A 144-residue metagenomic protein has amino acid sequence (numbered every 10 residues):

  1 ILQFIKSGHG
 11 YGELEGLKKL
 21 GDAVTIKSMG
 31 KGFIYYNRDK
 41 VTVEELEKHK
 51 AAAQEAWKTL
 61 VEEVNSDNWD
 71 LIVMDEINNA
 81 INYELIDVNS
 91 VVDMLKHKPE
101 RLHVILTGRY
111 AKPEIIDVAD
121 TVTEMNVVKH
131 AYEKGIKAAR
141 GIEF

Functional and structural regions predicted by a protein language model:
I1-E63: Conserved P-loop
I5-H9, G32-I34, N78-N79, Y110-P113 (+1 more regions): Conserved nucleotide-binding/hydrolysis micro-motifs of P-loop NTPases
L14-K18, V41-T42, I86-S90, V118-V122 (+1 more regions): Short, glycine/charged-enriched secondary-structure capping and boundary segments
K19-G21, S66, P99, I116-D117: Short, well-ordered coil/turn elements that cap or connect secondary structure elements
I26-S28, L106, E124: Structural signal for conserved beta-strand scaffold positions within catalytic alpha/beta enzyme cores
R38-E100: Phosphate-binding/switch loop-helix module in NTP-utilizing enzymes
M94-K112: Sensor-1/coupling segment of RecA-like P-loop NTPase cores
R109-F144: Phosphate-binding/switch region of NTP-binding enzymes
